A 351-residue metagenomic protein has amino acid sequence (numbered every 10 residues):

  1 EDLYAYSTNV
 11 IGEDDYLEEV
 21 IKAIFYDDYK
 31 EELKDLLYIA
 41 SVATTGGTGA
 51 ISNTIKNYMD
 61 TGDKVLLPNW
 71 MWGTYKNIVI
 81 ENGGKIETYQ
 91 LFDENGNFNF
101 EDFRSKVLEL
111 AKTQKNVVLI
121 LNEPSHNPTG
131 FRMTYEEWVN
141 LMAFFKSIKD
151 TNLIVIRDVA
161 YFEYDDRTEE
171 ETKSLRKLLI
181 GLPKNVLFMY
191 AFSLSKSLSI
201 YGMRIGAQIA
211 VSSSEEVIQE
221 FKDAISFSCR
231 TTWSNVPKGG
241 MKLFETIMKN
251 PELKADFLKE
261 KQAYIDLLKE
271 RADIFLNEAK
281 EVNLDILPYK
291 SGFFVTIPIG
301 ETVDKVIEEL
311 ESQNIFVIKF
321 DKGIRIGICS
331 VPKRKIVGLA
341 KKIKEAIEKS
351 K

Functional and structural regions predicted by a protein language model:
Y4-D150, F162-L182, R334: Conserved core of the PLP fold type I
Y26-K34, S105-L108, E301, K305-K351: PLP-dependent enzyme catalytic core of the Aspartate aminotransferase-like
N82-G84, K184, V282, Q313: Short, structured coil segments at secondary-structure junctions
V118, I154, M189: Hydrophobic "anchor" residues on beta-strands that sit immediately upstream of conserved functional sites
V159: Walker B catalytic acidic pair
I180-I265: Conserved core segment of the aminotransferase class I/II
A191, D285-K290, V317-F320: Short beta-strand
F257-L310: Conserved PLP-binding catalytic core of the aspartate aminotransferase-like
